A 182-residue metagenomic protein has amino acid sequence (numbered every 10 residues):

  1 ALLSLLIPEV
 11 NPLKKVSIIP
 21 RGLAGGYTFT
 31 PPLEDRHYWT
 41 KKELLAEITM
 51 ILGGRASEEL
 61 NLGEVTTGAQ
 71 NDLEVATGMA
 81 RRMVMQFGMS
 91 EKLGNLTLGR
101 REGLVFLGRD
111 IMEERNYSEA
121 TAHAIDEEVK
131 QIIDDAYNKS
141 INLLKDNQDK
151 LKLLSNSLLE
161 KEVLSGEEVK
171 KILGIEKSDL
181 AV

Functional and structural regions predicted by a protein language model:
A1-V182: Soluble catalytic regions of large protease machineries
